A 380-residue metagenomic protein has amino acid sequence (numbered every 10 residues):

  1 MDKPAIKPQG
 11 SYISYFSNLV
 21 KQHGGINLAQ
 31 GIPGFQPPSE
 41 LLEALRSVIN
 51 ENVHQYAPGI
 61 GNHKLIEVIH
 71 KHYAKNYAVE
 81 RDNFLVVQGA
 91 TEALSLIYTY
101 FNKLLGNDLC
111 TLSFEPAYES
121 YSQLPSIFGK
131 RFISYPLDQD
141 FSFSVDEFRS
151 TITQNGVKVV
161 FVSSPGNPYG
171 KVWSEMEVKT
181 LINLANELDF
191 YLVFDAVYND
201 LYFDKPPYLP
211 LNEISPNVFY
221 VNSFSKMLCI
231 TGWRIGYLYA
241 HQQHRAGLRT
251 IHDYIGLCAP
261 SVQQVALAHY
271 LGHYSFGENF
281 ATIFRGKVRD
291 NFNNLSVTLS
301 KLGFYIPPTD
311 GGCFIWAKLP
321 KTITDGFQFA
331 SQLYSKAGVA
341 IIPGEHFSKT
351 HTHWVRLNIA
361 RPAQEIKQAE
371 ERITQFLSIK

Functional and structural regions predicted by a protein language model:
D2-G10, S14-V48, I60, K71-K380: PLP-dependent class I/II
V53, V68-K71: Glycine-rich loop-to-alpha-helix module at the N-terminal edge of alpha/beta enzyme cores
H63: Aromatic- and carboxylate-lined catalytic core of secreted/periplasmic carbohydrate-active enzymes
